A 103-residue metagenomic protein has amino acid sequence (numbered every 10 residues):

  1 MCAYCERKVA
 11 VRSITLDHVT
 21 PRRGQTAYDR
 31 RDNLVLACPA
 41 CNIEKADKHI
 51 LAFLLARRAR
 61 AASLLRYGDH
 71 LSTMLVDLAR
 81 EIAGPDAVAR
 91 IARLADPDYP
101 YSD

Functional and structural regions predicted by a protein language model:
Y4-L36, K45-A52, A56-R57, A61: Histidine-centered nuclease catalytic patch
D32-N33, A40-D103: A detector for short metal-coordination/catalytic motifs
